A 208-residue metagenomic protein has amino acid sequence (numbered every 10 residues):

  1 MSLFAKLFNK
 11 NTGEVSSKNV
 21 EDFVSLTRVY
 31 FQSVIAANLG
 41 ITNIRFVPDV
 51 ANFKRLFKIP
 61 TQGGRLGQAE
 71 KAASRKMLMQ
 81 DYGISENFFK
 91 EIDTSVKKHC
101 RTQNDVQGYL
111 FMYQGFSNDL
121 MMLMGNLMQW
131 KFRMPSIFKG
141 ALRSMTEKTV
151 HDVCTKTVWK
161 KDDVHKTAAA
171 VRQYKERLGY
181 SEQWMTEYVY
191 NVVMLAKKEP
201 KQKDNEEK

Functional and structural regions predicted by a protein language model:
M1-F23, G40-Y113, M121, L127-Y180 (+1 more regions): Extended non-catalytic scaffold regions that mediate assembly and binding in large macromolecular machines
L26-Y30: Charged, amphipathic alpha-helical stretches
